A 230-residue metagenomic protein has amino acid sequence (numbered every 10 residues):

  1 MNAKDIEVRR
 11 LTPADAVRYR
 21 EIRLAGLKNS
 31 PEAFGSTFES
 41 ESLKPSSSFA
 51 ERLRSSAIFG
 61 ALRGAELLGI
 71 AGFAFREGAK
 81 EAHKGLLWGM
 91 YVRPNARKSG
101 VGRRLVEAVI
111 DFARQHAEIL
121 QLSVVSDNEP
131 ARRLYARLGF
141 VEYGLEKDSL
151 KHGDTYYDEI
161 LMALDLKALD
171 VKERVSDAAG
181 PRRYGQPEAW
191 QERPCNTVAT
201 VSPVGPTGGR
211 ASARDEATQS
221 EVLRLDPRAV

Functional and structural regions predicted by a protein language model:
R10-E21, A25-N95, V106-A108, F112 (+3 more regions): Acetyl-CoA-dependent GNAT
S56, Y157-L161: Short hydrophobic/aromatic beta-strand or adjacent loop that forms the aromatic wall/cage of a ligand/substrate-binding
E66-G69, P130, Y156: Glycine-rich acetyl-CoA-binding "A-motif" of GNAT/NAT acetyltransferases
K80, G89-E107, V125-R133, R137-L138: Conserved glycine-rich acetyl-CoA-binding loop
A113-S123: Conserved GNAT acetyl-CoA-binding A-motif
Q121-V125, A136, V141-D158: Conserved catalytic-core motifs of GNAT/GCN5-like acyltransferases
D177-Q186, W190-E192, V198-S202, P206-A211 (+1 more regions): Intrinsic, low-complexity polybasic segments
L223-A229: Short, intrinsically disordered C-terminal tails of secreted or membrane-associated proteins
